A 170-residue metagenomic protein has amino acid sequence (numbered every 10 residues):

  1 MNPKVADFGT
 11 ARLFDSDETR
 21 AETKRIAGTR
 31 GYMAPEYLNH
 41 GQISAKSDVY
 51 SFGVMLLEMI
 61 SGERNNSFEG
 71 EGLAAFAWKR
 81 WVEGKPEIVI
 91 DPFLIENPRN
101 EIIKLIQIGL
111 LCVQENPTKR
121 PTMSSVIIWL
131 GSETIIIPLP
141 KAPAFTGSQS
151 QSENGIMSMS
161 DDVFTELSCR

Functional and structural regions predicted by a protein language model:
K4-D7: Pre-DFG segment of protein kinase catalytic domains
E22-E36: Conserved activation segment of eukaryotic-like protein kinases, specifically the C-terminal portion of the activation
H40-A45: Activation segment
D48: Conserved catalytic-loop aspartate of Hanks-type protein kinases
G62: Flexible loop/cap residues within protein kinase catalytic domains
N97-R170: Intrinsically disordered, low-complexity cytosolic regulatory tails and linkers adjacent to catalytic/signaling modules
